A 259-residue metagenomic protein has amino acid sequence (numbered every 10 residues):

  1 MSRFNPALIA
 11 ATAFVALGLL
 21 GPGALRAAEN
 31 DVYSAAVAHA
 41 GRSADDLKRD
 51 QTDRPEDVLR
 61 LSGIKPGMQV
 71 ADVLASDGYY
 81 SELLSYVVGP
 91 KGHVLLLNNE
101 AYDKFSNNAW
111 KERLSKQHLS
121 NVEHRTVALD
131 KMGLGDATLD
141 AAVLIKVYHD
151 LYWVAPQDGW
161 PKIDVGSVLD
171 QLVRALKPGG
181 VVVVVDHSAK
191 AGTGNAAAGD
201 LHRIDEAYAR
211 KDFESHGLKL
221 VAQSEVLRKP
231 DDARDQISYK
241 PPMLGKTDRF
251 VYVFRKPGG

Functional and structural regions predicted by a protein language model:
Y33-L61, K65: Class I SAM-dependent methyltransferase Rossmann-like catalytic core, especially the SAM/SAH-binding loop
G67, P90-G92, L176-V182: Short glycine-dipeptide loop
G67-S76: Conserved class I S-adenosyl-L-methionine
D77-P90: Conserved SAM-binding loop of SAM-dependent methyltransferases across substrates and taxa, primarily the Class I
S85-Y86, G159-P178: A short glycine-rich, Lys/Arg-flanked "PGG" loop and its adjoining helix->strand segment in the class I
S106-M132: S-adenosyl-L-methionine
M132-A142, K146: A short acidic, Gly/Pro-enriched loop at the edge of an enzyme's catalytic core that lines a small-molecule cofactor
A233-G259: Core SAM-dependent methyltransferase catalytic element
